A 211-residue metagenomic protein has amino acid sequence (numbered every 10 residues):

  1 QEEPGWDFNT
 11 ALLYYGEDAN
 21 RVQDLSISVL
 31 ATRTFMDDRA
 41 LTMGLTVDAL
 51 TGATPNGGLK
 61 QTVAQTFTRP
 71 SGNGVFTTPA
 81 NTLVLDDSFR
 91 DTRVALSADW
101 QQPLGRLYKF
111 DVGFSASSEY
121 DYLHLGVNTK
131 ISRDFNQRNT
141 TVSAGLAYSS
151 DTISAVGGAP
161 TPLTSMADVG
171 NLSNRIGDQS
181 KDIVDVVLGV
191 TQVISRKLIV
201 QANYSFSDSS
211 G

Functional and structural regions predicted by a protein language model:
Q1-F35, R39-T42: Short glycine/proline- and aromatic-enriched beta-strand/turn motifs that initiate or cap beta-hairpins
E2, A19-Q23, V84-T92, L104 (+2 more regions): Short sequence motifs at beta-strands and strand-loop junctions characteristic of Gram-negative outer-membrane
T10-Y14, M43-V47, V112-A116, V127-T129 (+2 more regions): Transmembrane beta-barrel strands of outer-membrane/channel proteins
Y14-E17, T82-D86, G113-S117, N128-S132 (+3 more regions): Extracellular loop and loop/strand-boundary signature of outer-membrane beta-barrel proteins
R21-L25, G44, T54-K60, S115-S117 (+2 more regions): Outer-membrane beta-barrel translocator domains and adjoining extracellular loop/strand segments of Gram-negative
L25-V29, V94-A98, L125-T129, D182-L188: Hydrophobic, lipid-facing positions within transmembrane beta-strands of outer-membrane proteins
R33-F35, Q102, R133-F135, Q192: Residue-level signature of outer-membrane beta-barrel architecture
D38-L41, R106-V112, Q137-V142, K197-V200: Repeated loop/turn-to-beta-strand initiation elements of outer-membrane beta-barrel proteins
